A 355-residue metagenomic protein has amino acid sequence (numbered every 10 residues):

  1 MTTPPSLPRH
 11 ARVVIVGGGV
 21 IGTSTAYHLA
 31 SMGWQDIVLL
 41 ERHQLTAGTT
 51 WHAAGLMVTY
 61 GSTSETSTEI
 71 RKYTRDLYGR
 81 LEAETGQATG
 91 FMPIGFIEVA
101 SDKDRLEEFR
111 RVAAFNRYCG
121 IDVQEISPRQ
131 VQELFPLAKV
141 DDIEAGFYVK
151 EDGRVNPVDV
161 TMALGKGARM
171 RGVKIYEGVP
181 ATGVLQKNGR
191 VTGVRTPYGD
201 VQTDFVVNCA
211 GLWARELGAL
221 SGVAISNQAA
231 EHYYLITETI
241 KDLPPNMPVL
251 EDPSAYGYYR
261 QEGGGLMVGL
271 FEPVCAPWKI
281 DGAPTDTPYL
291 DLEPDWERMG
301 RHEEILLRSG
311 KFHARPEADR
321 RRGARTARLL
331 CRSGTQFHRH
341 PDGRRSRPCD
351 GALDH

Functional and structural regions predicted by a protein language model:
L7-I21, V38: Beta1/beta-strand and adjacent pyrophosphate-binding region of the FAD-binding site in flavoprotein oxidoreductases
A30-W51: Glycine-rich FAD pyrophosphate-binding loop
G55-L134, S254-Y259, G263-G265, D286 (+1 more regions): Dinucleotide-binding Rossmann-like beta1-alpha1 core, especially the glycine-rich loop that anchors the ADP
L56, S62, D152-P157, Y256-Y258 (+2 more regions): Glycine-rich phosphate/pyrophosphate-binding beta-alpha loops
E69, V99-E107, F147-K166, Y176 (+3 more regions): Short beta-strand to alpha-helix junction loop
F147-F205: Helical element adjacent to the flavin cofactor pocket in flavoenzyme catalytic cores
G199-P248: Central helical "cap/lid" subdomain
T239-L329, S333: Active-site lid/adjacent beta-loop-alpha segment flanking the redox-cofactor pocket in flavoenzymes
